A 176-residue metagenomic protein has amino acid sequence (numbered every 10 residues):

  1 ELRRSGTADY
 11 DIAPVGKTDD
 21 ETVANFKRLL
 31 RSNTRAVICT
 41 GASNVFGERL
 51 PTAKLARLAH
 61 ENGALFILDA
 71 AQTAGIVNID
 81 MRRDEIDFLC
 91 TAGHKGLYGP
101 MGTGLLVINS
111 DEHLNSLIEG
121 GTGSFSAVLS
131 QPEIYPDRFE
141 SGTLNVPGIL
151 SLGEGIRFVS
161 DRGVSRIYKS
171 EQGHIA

Functional and structural regions predicted by a protein language model:
E1-A176: Pyridoxal 5′-phosphate
